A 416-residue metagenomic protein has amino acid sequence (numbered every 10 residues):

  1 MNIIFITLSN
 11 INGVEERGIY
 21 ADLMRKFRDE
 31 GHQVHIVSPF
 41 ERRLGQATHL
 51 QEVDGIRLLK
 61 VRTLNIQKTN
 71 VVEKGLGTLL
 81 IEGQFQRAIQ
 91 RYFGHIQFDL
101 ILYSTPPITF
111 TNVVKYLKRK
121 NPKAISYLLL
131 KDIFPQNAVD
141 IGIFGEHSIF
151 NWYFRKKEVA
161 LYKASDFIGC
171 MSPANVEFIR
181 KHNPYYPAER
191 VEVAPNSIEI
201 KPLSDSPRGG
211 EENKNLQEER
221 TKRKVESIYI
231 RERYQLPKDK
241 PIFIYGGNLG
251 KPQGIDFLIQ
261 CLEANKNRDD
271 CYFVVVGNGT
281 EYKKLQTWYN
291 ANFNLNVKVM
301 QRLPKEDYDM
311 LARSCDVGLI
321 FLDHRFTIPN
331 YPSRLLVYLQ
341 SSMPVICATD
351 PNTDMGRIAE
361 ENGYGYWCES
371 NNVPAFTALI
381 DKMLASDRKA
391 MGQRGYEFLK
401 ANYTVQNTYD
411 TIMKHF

Functional and structural regions predicted by a protein language model:
M1-R57, L262-N265: N-terminal subdomain of nucleotide-sugar transferases
V14, Q253, P304-R313, G318-L339 (+1 more regions): Nucleotide-sugar-dependent
F40, M171-A174, A194-S197: Carbohydrate-associated surface elements
T48-H49, S204-L236: A short helix/loop element that forms part of the nucleotide-sugar donor recognition site in Leloir-type
N112, Y116-K120, S148-I168: Membrane-proximal helix-turn-helix segments that form the acceptor-binding/catalytic region of lipid-linked
K222, R268, V274-G277, Y282-D309: Nucleotide-activated donor-binding/catalytic signature segment of Leloir-type glycosyltransferases, i.e., the conserved
E232, K389-N402: A short, well-ordered alpha-helix in the C-terminal region of glycosyltransferases
P237-Q253, I259-L262, V274, G392: Conserved donor-binding/catalytic core segment of Leloir-type glycosyltransferases
